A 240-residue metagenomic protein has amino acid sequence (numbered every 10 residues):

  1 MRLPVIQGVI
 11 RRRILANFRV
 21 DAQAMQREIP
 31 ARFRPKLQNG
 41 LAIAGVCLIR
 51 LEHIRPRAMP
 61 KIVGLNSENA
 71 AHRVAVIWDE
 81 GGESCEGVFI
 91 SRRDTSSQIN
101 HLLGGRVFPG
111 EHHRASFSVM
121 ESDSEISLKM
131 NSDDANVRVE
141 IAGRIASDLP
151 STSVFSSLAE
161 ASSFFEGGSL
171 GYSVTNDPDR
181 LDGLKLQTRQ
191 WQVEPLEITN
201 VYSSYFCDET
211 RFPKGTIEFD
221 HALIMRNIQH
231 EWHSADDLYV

Functional and structural regions predicted by a protein language model:
M1-P56, W191-C207, E218, I224 (+1 more regions): N-terminal domain-onset segments
R11-R13, R73-V240: Internal, well-folded beta-alpha domain core
R19-R34, N69-G87: N-terminal short leaders/motifs
A42, I49-E80: Long, hydrophobic/aromatic-enriched structural stretches that serve as scaffold segments
